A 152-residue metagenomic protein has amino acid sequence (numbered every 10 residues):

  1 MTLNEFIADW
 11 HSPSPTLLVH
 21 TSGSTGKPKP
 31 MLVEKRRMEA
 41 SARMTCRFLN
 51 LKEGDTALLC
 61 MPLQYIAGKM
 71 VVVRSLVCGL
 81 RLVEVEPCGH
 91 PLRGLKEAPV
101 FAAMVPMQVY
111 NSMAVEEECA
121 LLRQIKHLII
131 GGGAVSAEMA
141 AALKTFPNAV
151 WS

Functional and structural regions predicted by a protein language model:
M1-D9, E117, L128-I129: ANL superfamily adenylate-forming
L3-H20, E53-T56: Conserved pre-ATP/AMP-binding loop-to-beta segment of ANL
T16, G54, K96-P99, L122-I125 (+1 more regions): A general structural motif
T16-R43, N50: Conserved AMP-binding A3 loop
E34-A40, T56-N111: AMP-binding/adenylate-forming
M44-T45, V115: Residue-level signal for well-ordered alpha-helical positions
R47-L51, E118-L121: Glycine-rich helix-loop-beta junction characteristic of Rossmann-like nucleotide cofactor-binding loops
E116-S152: Gly/Ser/Thr-rich phosphate-binding loop
